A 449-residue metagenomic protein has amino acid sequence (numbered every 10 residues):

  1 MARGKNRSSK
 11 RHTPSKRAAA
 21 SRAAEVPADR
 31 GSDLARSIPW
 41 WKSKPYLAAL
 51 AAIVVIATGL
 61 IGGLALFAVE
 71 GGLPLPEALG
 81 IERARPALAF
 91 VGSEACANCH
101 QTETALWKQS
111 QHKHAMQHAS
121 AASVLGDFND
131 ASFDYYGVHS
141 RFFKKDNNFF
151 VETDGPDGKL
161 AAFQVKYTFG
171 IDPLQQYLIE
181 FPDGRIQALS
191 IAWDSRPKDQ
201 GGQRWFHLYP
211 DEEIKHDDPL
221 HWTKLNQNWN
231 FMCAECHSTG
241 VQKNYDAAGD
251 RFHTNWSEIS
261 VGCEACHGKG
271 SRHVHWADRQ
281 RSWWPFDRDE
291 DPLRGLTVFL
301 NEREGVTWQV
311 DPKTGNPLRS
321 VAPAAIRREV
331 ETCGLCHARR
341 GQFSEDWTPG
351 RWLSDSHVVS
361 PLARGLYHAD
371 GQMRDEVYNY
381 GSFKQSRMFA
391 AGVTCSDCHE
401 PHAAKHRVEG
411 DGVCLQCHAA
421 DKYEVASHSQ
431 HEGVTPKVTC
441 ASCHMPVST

Functional and structural regions predicted by a protein language model:
M1-S37: N-terminal intrinsically disordered, acidic low-complexity segments at the extreme N-terminus
G4, G71-G80, A84-A87, T102-G170 (+5 more regions): Primarily the internal scaffold of c-type cytochrome electron-transfer domains, especially repeated/multiheme c-type
R36-L50: Short, low-complexity patches enriched in S/T/P/G
L50-G63: Hydrophobic membrane-insertion alpha-helices, especially the h-region of bacterial N-terminal signal peptides
L60-P74: Hydrophobic single-pass membrane-insertion segments
Q200-G201, M232-S238: Long, basic N-terminal domains or extensions that often function in RNA/ssDNA interaction or organelle/cellular
K224-N226: Exposed beta-sheet edge/beta-hairpin loop segments within beta-rich domains
